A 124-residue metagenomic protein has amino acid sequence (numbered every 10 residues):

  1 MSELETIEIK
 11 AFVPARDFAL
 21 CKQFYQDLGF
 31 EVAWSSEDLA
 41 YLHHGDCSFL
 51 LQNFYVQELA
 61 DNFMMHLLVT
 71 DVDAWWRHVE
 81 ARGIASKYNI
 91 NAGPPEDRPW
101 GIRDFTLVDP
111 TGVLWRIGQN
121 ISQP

Functional and structural regions predicted by a protein language model:
M1-A19, M65, G118-P124: N-terminal beta-strand motif that seeds the catalytic metal site of vicinal oxygen chelate
L4-I7, Q57-N62, P99: Short glycine-enriched loop/turn motifs at secondary-structure junctions
E5-E8, F12-F49: Core segments of cupin and vicinal oxygen chelate
E8, P14, L50, P94 (+2 more regions): Conserved beta-strand segments that form the floor/walls of ligand-binding pockets within enzyme and binding domains
Y25, Y55, V79-E80: Short, flexible helix/strand-to-coil boundary loops that buttress conserved ligand/catalytic motifs in alpha/beta
E31-V69, L114-Q119: Conserved short beta-strand elements that form part of the metal-binding/catalytic scaffold of enzyme active sites
V56, A92, R98, Q119-Q123: Acetyl-CoA-dependent GNAT
M65-L114: Vicinal oxygen chelate
